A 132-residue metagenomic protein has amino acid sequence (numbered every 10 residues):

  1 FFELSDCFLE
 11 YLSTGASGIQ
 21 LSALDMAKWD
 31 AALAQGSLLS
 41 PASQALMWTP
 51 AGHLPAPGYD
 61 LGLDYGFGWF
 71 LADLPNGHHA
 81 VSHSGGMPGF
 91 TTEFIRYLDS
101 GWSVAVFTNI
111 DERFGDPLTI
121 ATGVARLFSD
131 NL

Functional and structural regions predicted by a protein language model:
F1-L132: Catalytic loop of the DD-peptidase/beta-lactamase superfamily, centered on the K-T-G motif and neighboring
